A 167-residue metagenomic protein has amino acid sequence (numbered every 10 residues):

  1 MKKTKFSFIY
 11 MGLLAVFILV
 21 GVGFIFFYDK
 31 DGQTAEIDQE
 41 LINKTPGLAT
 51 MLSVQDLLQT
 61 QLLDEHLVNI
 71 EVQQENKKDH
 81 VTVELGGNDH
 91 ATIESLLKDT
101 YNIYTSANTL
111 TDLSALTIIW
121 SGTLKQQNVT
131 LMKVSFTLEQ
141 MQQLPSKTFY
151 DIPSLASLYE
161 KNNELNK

Functional and structural regions predicted by a protein language model:
M1-I9: Short, low-complexity patches enriched in S/T/P/G
M1-K2, N88-D89, L110-T111, I119-K125: Short, flexible beta-strand-to-coil junctions
I9-I25: Hydrophobic membrane-insertion alpha-helices, especially the h-region of bacterial N-terminal signal peptides
I25-H80: N-terminal, intrinsically disordered, polar/charged segments of Gram-positive cell-envelope systems that serve as
L41-K44, E84-S95: Second-shell loop/turn segments in exported
N43-G47, M51, D89, V134 (+1 more regions): Intrinsic-disorder-associated interaction segments
L57-T82, L113-K167: Polar/charged, Gly/Pro-rich intrinsically disordered segments
A91-S114: Short, non-transmembrane amphipathic alpha-helical segments
